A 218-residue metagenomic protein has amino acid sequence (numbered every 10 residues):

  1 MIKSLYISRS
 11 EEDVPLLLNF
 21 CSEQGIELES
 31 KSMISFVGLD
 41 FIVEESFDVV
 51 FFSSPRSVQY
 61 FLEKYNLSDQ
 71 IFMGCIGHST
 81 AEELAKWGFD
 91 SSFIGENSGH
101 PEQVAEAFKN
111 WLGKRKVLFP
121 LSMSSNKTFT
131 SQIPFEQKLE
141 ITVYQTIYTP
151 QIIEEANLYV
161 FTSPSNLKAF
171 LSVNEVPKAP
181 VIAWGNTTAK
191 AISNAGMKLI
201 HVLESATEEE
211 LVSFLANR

Functional and structural regions predicted by a protein language model:
M1-R218: Signature of uroporphyrinogen-III synthase
